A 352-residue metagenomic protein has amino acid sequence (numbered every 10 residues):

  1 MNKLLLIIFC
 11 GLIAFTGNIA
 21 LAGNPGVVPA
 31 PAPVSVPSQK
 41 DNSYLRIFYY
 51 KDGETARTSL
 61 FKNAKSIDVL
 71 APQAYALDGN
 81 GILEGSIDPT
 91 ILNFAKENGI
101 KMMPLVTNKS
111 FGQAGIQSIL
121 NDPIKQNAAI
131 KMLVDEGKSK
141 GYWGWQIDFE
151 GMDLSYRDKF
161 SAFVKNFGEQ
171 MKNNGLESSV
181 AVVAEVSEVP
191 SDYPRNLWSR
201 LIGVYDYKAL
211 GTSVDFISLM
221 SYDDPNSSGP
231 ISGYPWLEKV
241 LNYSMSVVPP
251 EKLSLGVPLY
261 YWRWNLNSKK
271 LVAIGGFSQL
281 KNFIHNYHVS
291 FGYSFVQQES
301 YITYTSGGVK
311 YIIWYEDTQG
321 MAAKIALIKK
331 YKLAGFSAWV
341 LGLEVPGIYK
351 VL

Functional and structural regions predicted by a protein language model:
I7-T16: Bacterial N-terminal signal peptides
F15-P33: Sec-dependent signal peptide cleavage junction
P33-M132: Glycan-recognition patch characteristic of GH18 chitinases/ENGases and related GlcNAc/peptidoglycan-binding proteins
Y50-A64, D122-K138, S199-L210, E316-K329: Short, acidic/polar
L70, I147, I217, L255 (+2 more regions): Conserved, mostly hydrophobic/aromatic
G79-I82, D153-N286: Substrate-binding surface in catalytic domains of secreted glycosidases
F111, K252, V257-K324: Glycan-binding loop/region signatures in secreted carbohydrate-active enzymes
T303-L352: Extracellular low-complexity, Gly/Ser/Thr-rich intrinsically disordered linkers and protease-sensitive activation/hinge
